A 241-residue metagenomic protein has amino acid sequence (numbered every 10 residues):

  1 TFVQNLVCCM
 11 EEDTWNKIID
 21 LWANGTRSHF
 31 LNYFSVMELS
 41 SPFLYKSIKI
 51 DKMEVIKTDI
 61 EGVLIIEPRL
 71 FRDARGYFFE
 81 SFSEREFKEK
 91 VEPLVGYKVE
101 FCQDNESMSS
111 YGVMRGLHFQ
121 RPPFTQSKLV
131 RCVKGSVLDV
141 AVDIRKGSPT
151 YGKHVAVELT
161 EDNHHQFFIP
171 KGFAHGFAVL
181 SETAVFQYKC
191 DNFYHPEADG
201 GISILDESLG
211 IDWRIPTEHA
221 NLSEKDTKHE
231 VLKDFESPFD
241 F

Functional and structural regions predicted by a protein language model:
T1, Y45-K52: Short, positively charged and aromatic/hydrophobic N-terminal segments
L6, L21, F30-S35, L44: Short hydrophobic targeting helices and cationic amphipathic motifs that mediate membrane/organellar targeting
G25-R27: Cationic, amphipathic, low-complexity segments that mediate targeting or membrane/lipid association
D51-D162, T183, C190-D199, S203-F241: Non-catalytic, conserved peripheral segments adjacent to functional cores
L159-S181: Conserved metal-binding segment of the jelly-roll/cupin
